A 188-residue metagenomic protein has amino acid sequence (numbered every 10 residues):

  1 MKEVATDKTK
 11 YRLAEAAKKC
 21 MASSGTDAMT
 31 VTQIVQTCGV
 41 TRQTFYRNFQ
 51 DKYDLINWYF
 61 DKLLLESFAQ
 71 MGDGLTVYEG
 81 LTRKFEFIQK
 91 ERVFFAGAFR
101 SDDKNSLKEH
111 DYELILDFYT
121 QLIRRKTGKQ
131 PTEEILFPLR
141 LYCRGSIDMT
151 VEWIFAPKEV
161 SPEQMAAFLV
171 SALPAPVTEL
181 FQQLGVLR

Functional and structural regions predicted by a protein language model:
M1-S24, A28, Q33, T37: Basic, helix-initiating cap at the start of DNA-binding domains
Y11-K19, T37, D54-G74, E79 (+3 more regions): Alpha-helical structural segments
A28, V40, D51-I56: Short amphipathic alpha-helical segment with a characteristic S/N-K-E followed by hydrophobic residues
T30, T44, F94: Residues in the helix-turn-helix
G39-F49, S146: Short hydrophobic/aromatic patch on the recognition helix
Y59-F60, F85-L114, Y119-I123: Amphipathic alpha-helical segments used for helix-helix packing
K104-K129, E133-D148, S171, T178: Amphipathic alpha-helical packing segments from all-alpha helical-bundle domains
E152-R188: C-terminal peripheral helix-coil segments that are non-catalytic and often amphipathic
